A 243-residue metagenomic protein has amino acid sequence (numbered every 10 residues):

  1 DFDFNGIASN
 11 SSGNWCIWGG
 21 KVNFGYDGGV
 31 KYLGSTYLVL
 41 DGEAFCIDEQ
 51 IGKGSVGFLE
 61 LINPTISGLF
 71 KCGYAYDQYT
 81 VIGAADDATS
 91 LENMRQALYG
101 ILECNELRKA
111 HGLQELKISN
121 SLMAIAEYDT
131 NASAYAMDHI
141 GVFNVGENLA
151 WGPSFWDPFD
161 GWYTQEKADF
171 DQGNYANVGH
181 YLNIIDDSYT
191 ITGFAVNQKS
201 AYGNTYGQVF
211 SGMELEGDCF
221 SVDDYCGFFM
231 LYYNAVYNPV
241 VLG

Functional and structural regions predicted by a protein language model:
D1-V56: Extracellular adhesion/carbohydrate-binding repeat motifs centered on closely spaced tryptophans
S12, D27, L33-T36, T130-D157 (+1 more regions): Generic structural signal for short, solvent-exposed loop/turn connectors between secondary structure elements
G13, C104, L122, Q172-A176: Generic detector of short, well-ordered, non-transmembrane alpha-helical segments enriched in hydrophobic residues
N23-F24, C46, A136, L215-C219: Short, charged/polar, Gly/Pro-enriched secondary-structure boundary elements
S55-V145, Y181, D187-K199: Short, well-ordered surface patches within globular domains
G141-L242: A well-ordered secondary-structure block
